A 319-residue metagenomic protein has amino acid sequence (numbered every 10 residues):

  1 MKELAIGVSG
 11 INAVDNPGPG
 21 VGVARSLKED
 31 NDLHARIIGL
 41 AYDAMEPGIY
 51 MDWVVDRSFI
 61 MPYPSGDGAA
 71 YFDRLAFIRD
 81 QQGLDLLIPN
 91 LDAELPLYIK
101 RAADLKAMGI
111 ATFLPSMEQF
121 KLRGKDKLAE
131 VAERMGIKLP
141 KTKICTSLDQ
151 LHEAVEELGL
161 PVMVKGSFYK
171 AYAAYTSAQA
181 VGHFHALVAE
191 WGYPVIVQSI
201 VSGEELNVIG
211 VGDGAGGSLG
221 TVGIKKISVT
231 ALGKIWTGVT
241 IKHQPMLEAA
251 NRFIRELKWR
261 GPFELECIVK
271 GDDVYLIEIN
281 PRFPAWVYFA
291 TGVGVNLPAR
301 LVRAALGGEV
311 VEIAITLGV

Functional and structural regions predicted by a protein language model:
M1-F113: ATP-binding N-terminal substructure of ATP-dependent carboxylate-amine bond-forming enzymes
A41-E46, D92-E94, E118, G214-S218 (+1 more regions): Short glycine-enriched loops at secondary-structure junctions
Q119-S202, D213-G217, Q244: Active-site nucleotide/adenylate-binding loops and adjacent lid/helix of ATP-dependent enzymes
A178, G182, G192, Q198-K258 (+3 more regions): ATP-dependent carboxylate/phosphate-activation module, predominantly the ATP-grasp catalytic core and closely related
D273-V274: Conserved protein kinase catalytic/activation segment
